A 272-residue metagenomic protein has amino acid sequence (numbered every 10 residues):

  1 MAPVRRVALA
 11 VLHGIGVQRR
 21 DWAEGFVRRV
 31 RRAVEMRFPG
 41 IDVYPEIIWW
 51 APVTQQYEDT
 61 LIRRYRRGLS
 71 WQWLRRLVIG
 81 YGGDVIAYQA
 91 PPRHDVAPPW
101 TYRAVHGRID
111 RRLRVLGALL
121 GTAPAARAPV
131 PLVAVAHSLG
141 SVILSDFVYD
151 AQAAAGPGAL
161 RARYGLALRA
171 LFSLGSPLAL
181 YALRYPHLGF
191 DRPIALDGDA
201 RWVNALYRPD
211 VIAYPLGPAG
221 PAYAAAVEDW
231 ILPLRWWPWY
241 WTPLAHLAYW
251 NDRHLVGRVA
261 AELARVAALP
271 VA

Functional and structural regions predicted by a protein language model:
M1-G68, A87-Y88, P92-V135, L139-A272: Lipid deacylating catalytic domains
W73-L74, V78-G82: Low-complexity, serine/threonine/proline-enriched polar segments
